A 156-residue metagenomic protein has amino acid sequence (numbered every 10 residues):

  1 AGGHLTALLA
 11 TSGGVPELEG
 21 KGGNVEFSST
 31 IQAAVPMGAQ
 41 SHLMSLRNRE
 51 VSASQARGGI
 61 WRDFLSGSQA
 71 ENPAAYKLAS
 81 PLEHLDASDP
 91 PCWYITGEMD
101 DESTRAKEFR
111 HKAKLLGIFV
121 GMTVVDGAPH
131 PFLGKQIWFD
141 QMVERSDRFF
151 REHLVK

Functional and structural regions predicted by a protein language model:
A1-R49: Primarily recognizes the serine-hydrolase "nucleophile elbow" in alpha/beta-hydrolase and SGNH/GDSL folds
T11, V15, S45-H84: Mobile cap/lid helix-loop segments that gate and shape the active-site cleft of serine hydrolases
H42-L43, E98-T104: Acidic catalytic loop of the alpha/beta-hydrolase fold
P81-D89, R105: Conserved serine/cysteine hydrolase catalytic core
S88, W93-G97: Short beta-strand/loop motif that positions the catalytic acidic residue of the alpha/beta-hydrolase fold
K114-H130: Catalytic histidine neighborhood in serine/cysteine hydrolases with alpha/beta-hydrolase-type architecture
A128-F139: Catalytic histidine-centered segment of alpha/beta-hydrolase-like enzymes
W138-K156: Catalytic active-site module of serine/aspartate enzymes centered on a nucleophile-bearing elbow/loop
